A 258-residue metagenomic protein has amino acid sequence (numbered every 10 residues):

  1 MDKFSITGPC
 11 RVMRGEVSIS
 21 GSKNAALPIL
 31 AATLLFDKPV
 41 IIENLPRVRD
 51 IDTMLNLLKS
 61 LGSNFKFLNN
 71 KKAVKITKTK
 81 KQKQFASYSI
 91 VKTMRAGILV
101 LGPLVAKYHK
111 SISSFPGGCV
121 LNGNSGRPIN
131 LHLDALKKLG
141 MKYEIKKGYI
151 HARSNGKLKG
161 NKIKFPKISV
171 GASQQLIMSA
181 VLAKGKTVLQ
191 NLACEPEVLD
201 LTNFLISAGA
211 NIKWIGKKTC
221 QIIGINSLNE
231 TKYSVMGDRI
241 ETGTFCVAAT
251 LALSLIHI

Functional and structural regions predicted by a protein language model:
M1-I256: Structural preference for solvent-exposed beta-strand-turn elements and adjacent flexible terminal/loop segments within
